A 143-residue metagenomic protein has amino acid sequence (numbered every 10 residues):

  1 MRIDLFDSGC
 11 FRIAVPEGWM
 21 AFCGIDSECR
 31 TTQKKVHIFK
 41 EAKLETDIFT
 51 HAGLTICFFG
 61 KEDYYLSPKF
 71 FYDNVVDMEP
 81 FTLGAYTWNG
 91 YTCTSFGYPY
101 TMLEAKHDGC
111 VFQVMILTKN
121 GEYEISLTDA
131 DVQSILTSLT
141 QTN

Functional and structural regions predicted by a protein language model:
M1-R30, L83: N-terminal "mature-domain start" segment
F6, K106-H107, Q141: Generic beta-strand structural signal
D7-S8, D73, L127: Generic detector of short alpha-helix boundary/capping microenvironments and adjacent low-complexity segments
R12, G18, K43, G60-K61 (+3 more regions): N-terminal secretory signal sequences
E17-W19, F112-N143: Surface-exposed amphipathic alpha-helical segments
G24-Y123: Conserved polar/disulfide-associated segments of primarily extracytoplasmic proteins
